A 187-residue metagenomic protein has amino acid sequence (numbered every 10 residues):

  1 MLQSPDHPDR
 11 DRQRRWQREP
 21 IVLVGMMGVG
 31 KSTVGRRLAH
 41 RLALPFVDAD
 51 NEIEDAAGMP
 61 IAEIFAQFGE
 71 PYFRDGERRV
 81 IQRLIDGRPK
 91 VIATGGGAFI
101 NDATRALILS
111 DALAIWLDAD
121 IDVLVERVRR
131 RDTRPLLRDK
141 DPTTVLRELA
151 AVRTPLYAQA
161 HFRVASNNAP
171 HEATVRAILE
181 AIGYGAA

Functional and structural regions predicted by a protein language model:
M1-W16, R37, R41, A151-A187: NTP-dependent small-molecule kinase module
L23: Hydrophobic anchor at the beta1->P-loop junction of P-loop NTPases
G28: Walker A (P-loop) phosphate-binding loop of P-loop NTPases
K31: Conserved lysine of the Walker
V34: Hydrophobic positions on the alpha1 helix immediately C-terminal to the Walker A/P-loop
D48-L109, T133-R134, L156: ATP-dependent small-molecule kinase phosphotransfer cores that center on conserved nucleotide phosphate-binding segments
G96-A98, D120-D122, A169-P170: Short glycine-rich anion-binding loops that position phosphate/pyrophosphate groups of nucleotides and phosphorylated
S110-P155: A glycine- and Lys/Arg-enriched "phosphate-lid" helix/loop adjacent to the NTP-binding pocket of small-molecule kinases
